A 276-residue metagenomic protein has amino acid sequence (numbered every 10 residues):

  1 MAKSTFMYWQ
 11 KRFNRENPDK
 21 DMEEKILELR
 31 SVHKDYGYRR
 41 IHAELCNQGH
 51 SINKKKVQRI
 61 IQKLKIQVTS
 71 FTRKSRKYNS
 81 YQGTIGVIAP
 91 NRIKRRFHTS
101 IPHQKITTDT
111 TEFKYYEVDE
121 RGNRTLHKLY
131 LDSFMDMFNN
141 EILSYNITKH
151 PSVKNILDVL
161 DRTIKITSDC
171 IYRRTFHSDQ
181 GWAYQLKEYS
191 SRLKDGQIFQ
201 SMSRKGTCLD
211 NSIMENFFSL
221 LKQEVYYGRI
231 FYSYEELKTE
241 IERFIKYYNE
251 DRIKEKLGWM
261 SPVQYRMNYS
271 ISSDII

Functional and structural regions predicted by a protein language model:
M1-T5, N155, V159, E188 (+5 more regions): Generic alpha-helical secondary structure signal
K3-I101, T207, P262-S270: Basic, flexible linker segments flanking DNA-binding modules in nucleic acid-interacting mobile-element proteins
F6, I26, I41, V57 (+12 more regions): Mobile genetic element proteins and their domesticated derivatives, centered on retroelements and DNA transposons
Y8, N139-Y145, Q200-S203, Y227-G228: Short small-residue beta-strand/loop micro-motif enriched in glycine and branched aliphatics
S51-K63, Q67-S133, L157-V159, I166 (+2 more regions): Mobile-element integrase/transposase regions, centering on the N-terminal DNA-binding/Zn-coordinating module
S80, T84, S178-Q180, L186-K187 (+3 more regions): RNase H-like two-metal-ion nuclease catalytic core shared by retroviral integrases and related mobile-element nucleases
D136-N146, R162-K165, D169: Electropositive, glycine- and tryptophan-enriched low-complexity nucleic-acid-binding patches
K194, L220-I276: C-terminal domain-tail junction helix/linker
